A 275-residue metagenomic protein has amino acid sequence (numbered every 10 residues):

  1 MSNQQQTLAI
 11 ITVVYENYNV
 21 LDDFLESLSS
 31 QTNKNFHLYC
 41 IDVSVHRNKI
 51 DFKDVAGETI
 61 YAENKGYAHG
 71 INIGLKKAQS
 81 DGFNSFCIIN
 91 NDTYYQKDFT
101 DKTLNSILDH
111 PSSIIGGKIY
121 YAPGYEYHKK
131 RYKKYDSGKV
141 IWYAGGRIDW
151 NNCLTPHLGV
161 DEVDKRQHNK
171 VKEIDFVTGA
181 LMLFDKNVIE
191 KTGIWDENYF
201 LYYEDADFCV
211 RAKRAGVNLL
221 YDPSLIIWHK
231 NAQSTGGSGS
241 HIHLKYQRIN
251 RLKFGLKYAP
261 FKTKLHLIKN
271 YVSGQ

Functional and structural regions predicted by a protein language model:
E26-N35: Short, acidic, metal-binding catalytic loop of nucleotide-sugar glycosyltransferases
S27, C40-I50, T93: A conserved acidic beta->alpha catalytic loop
A62-S80: Glycine-rich, basic loop-to-helix element that forms the pyrophosphate-binding segment of sugar-nucleotide handling
F83-Y94: Short beta-strand-to-loop acidic/aromatic patch adjacent to the donor-nucleotide binding site
T93-V140, R147-W150: Conserved donor NDP-sugar-binding/catalytic core segment of glycosyltransferases
N151-H157, V163-F184, A206: A recurrent flexible, glycine/aromatic-enriched loop bordering the glycosyltransferase active site that acts as
D175-I226: A short, conserved alpha-helix in the catalytic core of glycosyltransferases
V210-Q275: Active-site-adjacent helix/loop segment of glycosyltransferases that harbors family-specific signature motifs
